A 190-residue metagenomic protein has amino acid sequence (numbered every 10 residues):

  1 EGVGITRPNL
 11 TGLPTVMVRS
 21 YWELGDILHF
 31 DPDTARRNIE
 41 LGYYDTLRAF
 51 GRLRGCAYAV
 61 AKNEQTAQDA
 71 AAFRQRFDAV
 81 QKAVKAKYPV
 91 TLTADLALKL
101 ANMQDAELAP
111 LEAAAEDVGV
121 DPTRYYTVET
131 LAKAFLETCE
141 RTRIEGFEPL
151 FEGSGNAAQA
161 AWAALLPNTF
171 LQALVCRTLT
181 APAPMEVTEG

Functional and structural regions predicted by a protein language model:
E1-G190: Patatin-like phospholipase
